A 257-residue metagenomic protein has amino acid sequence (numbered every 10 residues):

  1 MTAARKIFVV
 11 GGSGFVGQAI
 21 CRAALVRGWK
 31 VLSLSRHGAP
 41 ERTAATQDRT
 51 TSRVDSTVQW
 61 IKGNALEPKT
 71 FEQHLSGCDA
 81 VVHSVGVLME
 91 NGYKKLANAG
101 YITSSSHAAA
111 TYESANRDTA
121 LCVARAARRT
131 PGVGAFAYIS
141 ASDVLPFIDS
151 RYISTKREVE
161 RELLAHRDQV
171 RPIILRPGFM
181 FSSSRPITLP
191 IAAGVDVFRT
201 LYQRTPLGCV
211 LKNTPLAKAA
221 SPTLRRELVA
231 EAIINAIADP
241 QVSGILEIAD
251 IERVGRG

Functional and structural regions predicted by a protein language model:
T2-W29: N-terminal Rossmann NAD(P)H-binding glycine-rich loop of SDR-like oxidoreductase domains
A39-P40, T46-C122, A126-R129: NAD(P)H-binding glycine-rich loop region in Rossmannoid oxidoreductase-like domains and their noncatalytic homologs
A110-R117, D149-E158, A219-E227: Short-chain dehydrogenase/reductase
T119-C122, P215-N235: Substrate-positioning beta->alpha
R125, D149-P172: Active-site Tyr-X1-5-Lys
S140, R161-L189: Conserved beta-loop-beta element that borders a ligand/cofactor-binding pocket
G178-T214: NAD(P)-dependent short-chain dehydrogenase/reductase
